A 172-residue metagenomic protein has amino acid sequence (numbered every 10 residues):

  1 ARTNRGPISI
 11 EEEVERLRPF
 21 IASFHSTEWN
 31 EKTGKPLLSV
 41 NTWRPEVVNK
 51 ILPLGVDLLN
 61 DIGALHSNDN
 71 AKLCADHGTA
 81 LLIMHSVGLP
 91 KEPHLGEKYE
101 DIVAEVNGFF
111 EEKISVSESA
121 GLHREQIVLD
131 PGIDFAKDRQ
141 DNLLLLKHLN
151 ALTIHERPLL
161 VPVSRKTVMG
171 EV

Functional and structural regions predicted by a protein language model:
R2-E46, L52-V116, A136-V172: Active-site-adjacent loop and "lid" segments of alpha/beta metabolic enzymes
G34-K35, H123-Q126: Short acidic capping loops at alpha-helix termini that bridge into adjacent secondary structure
S119: Conserved phosphate-donor
I133: Active-site metal-binding loops of divalent metal-dependent hydrolases
